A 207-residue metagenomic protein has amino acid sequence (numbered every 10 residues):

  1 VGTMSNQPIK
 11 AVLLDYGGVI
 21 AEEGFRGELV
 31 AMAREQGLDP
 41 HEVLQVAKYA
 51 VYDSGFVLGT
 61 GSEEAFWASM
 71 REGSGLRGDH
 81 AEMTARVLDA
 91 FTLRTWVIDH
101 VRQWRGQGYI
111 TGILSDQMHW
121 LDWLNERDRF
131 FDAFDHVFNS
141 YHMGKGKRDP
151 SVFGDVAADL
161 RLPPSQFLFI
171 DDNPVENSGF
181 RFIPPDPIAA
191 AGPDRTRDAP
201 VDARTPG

Functional and structural regions predicted by a protein language model:
G2-K10, L14, L114, M118-H119 (+1 more regions): Asp-based, Mg2+/Mn2+-dependent phosphohydrolase catalytic module
N6-D99, G106-Q107: N-terminal helical cap/lid subdomain that shapes the substrate entry/recognition surface in HAD-like hydrolases
A31, D99-R102, D155, S178: Surface-exposed charge patches
E35-Q36, L58-G61, G78, I98-V101 (+4 more regions): Surface-exposed beta-strand edges and their flanking turn/coil or helix-capping segments
W67, W96, W104, W120-W123 (+1 more regions): A residue-identity detector for tryptophan
R105-G106, R181: Anion (oxyanion) recognition and catalysis
Y109-T111: Short beta-strand/loop segments at the ligand-binding rim of alpha/beta enzyme cores
